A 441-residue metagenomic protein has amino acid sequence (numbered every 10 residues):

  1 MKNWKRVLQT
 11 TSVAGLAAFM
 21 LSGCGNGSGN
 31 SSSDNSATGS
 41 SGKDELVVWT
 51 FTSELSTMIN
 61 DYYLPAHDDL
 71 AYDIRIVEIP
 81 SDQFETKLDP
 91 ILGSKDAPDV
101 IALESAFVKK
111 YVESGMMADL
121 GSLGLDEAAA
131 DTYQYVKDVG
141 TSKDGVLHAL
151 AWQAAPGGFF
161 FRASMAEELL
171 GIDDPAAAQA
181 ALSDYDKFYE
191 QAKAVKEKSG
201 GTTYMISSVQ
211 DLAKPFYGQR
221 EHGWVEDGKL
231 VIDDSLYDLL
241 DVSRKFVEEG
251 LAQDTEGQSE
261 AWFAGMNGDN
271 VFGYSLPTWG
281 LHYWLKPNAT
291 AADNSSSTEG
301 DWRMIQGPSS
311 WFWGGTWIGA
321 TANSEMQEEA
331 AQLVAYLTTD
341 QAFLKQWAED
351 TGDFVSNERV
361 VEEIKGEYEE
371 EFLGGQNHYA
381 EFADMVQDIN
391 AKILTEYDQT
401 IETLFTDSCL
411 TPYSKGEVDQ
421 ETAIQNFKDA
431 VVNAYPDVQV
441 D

Functional and structural regions predicted by a protein language model:
K2-A18, C24-K109, E329, K345-A348 (+1 more regions): Conserved N-terminal structural module of periplasmic/extracytoplasmic solute-binding proteins
W49, M58, L64, G218 (+1 more regions): Extracytoplasmic/periplasmic substrate-binding proteins
E78-K87, A106, L182-K187, D254-N267: Short helix-initiation/N-cap motifs at beta->coil->alpha
S105-G158, Y189, Y217, N294-Q306 (+2 more regions): Hinge/lid segment of periplasmic solute-binding proteins
S122-T132, A177-S183, H222-L239, K245-F246 (+5 more regions): Short, solvent-exposed loop/beta-turn-alpha elements that line the ligand-binding surface or hinge of extracytoplasmic
L125-A128, T141-D211, W224-G257, A322-E328 (+1 more regions): Helix-loop-helix "hinge/cap" segment bordering the ligand-binding cleft or interdomain interface
H282, N288, W311-F312, T316-Q399: Mature extracytoplasmic/periplasmic domains
L373-V432: C-terminal capping/gating helix-and-loop segments adjacent to ligand/active sites or protein-protein/ligand interfaces
